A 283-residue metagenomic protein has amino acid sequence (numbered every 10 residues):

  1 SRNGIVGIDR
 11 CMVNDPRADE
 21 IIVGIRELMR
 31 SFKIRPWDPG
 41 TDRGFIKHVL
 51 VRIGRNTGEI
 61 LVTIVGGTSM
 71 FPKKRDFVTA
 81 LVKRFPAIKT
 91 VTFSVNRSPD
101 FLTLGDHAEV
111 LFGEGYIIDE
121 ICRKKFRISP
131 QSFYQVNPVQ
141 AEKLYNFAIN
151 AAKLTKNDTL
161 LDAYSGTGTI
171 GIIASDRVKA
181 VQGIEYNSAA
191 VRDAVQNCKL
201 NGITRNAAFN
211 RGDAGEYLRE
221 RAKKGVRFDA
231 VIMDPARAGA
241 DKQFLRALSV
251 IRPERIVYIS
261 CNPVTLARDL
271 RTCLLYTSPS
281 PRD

Functional and structural regions predicted by a protein language model:
S1-P36, F71: Extended interfacial segments that mediate partner engagement and assembly in macromolecular machines
P36-R43, L160: Short helix/loop segment immediately N-terminal to the Walker
G58-G66, R127-S129: Short, aliphatic-rich beta-strand segments
K73-S278: Rossmann-like S-adenosyl-L-methionine
P279-D283: A short, hydrophobic C-terminal helix/tail in secreted or cell-surface proteins
